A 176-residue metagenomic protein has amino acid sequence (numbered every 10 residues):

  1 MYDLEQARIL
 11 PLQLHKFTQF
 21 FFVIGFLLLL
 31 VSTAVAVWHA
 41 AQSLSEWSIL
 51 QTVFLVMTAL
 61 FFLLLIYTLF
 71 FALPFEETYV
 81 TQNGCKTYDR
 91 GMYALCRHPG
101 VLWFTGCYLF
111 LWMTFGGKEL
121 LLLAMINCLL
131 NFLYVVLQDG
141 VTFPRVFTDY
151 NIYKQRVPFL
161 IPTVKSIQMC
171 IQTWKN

Functional and structural regions predicted by a protein language model:
M1-D89, W103-N176: Membrane-anchoring alpha-helices and their flanking helix-loop junctions
G91-A94, H98-V101: Glycine-rich acyl-CoA binding loop
